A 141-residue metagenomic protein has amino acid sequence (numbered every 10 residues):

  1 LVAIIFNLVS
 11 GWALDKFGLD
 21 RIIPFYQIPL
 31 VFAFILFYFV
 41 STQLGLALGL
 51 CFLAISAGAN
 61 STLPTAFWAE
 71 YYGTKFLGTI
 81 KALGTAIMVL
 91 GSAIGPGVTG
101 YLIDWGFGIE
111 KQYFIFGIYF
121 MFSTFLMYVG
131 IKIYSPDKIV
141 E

Functional and structural regions predicted by a protein language model:
A3-L8, V89-A93: Residue-level signature of mid-helix packing/kink "hotspots" within the transmembrane helices of 12-pass Major
F6-L19, I103-D104: Helix-to-loop junctions at the C-terminal end of transmembrane segments in multipass secondary transporters
R21-L36: Structural signature of the two symmetry-related core transmembrane helices
G45-A59: Hydrophobic core of transmembrane alpha-helices in multi-pass small-molecule transporters, especially MFS/SLC-type
A59-Y72: Intracellular juxtamembrane helix-capping segments at the cytosolic ends of symmetry-related transmembrane helices
Y72-F107: A late C-terminal transmembrane helix in Major Facilitator Superfamily
Y101-Y119: A membrane-interface helix-boundary motif in multi-pass transporters
F114-E141: Multi-pass alpha-helical transporter architecture, strongest for 12-TM Major Facilitator/SLC carriers used
